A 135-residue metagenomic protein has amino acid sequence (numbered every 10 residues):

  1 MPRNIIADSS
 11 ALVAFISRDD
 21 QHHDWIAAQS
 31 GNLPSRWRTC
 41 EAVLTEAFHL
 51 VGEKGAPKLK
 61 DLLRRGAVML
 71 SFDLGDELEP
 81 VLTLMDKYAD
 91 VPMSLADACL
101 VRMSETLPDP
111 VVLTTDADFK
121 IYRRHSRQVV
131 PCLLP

Functional and structural regions predicted by a protein language model:
M1-R38, L50-D61: Short, well-structured N-terminal submotif of metal-dependent ribonuclease cores
P2-N4, L107-P135: Acidic, PIN/NYN-like endoribonuclease modules and their adjacent C-terminal/linker elements
S9, E41, D97-A98: Conserved glycosyltransferase catalytic-site signature
L12-V13, L44, F119-K120: A generic structural signal for short hydrophobic patches within well-formed alpha-helices
I16, L63, R123-S126: Short, flexible helix/strand-to-coil boundary loops that buttress conserved ligand/catalytic motifs in alpha/beta
L70-L74, C132-P135: Short acidic-hydrophobic, aromatic-tinged amphipathic segments that line or gate anion-handling sites
S71-V112, A117: Active-site neighborhoods of divalent-metal-dependent phosphate/nucleic-acid chemistry enzymes
